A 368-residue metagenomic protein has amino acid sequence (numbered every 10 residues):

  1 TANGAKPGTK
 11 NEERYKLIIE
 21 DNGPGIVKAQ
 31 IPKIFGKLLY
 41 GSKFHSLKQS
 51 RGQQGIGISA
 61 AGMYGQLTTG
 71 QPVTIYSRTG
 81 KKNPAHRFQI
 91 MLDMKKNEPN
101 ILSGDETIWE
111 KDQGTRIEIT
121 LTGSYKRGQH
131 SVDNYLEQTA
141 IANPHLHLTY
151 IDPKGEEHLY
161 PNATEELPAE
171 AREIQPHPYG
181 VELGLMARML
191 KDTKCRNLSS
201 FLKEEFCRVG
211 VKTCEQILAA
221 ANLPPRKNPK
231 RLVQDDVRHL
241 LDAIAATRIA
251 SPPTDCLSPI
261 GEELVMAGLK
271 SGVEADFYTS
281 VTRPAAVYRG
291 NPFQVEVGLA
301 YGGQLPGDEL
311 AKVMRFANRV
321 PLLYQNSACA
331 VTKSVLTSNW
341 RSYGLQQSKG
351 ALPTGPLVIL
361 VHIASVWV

Functional and structural regions predicted by a protein language model:
T1-A2: A conserved short beta-strand within the histidine kinase catalytic ATPase domain
A5-K10, Y15-I18, P24, K28-K33 (+2 more regions): GHKL-type ATPase core
T9, P32-K37, L190, H362-A364: Active-site-adjacent bridging/hinge elements
G36-L47, L190-L202: Short, hydrophobic/aliphatic alpha-helical segments
K37-S42, M63-T68, Q138-N143, A220 (+4 more regions): Conserved, well-folded catalytic cores of nucleic-acid-processing and energy-transducing macromolecular machines
K95-I101, S124-H145, T149, K154-R188 (+5 more regions): Charged regulatory segments coupled to nucleotide-binding catalytic modules in large multidomain enzymes
L198-A220: Helix-hairpin-helix
P224-P225, P229-G307: C-terminal extensions
